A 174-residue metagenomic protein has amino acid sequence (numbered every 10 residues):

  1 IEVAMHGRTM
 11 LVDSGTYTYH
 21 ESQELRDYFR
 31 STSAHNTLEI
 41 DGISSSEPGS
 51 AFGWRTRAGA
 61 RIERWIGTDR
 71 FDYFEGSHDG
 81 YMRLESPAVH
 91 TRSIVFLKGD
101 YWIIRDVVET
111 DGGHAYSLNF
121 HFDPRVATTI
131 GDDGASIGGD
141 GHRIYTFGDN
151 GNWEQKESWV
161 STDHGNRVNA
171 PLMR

Functional and structural regions predicted by a protein language model:
I1-F29: Internal mixed beta-strand/loop scaffold within catalytic domains of large alpha/beta enzymes
E21-R174: CBM-like, beta-strand-rich accessory domains located in the C-terminal region of large, secreted polysaccharide-active
